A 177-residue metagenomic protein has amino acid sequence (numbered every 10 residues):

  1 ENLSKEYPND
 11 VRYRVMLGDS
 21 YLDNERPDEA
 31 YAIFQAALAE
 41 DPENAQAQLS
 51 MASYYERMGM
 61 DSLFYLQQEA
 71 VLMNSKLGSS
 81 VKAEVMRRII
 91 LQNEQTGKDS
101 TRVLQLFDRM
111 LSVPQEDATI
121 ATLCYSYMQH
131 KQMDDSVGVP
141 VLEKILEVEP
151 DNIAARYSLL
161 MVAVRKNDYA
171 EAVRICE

Functional and structural regions predicted by a protein language model:
E1-E177: Alpha-solenoid helical repeat scaffolds
